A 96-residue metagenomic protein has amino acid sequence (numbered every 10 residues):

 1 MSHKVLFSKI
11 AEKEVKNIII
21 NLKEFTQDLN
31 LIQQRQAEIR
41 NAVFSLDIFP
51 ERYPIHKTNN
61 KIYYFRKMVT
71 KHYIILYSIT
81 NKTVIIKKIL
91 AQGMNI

Functional and structural regions predicted by a protein language model:
M1-E38: Arg/Lys-rich, positively charged N-terminal/basic patches that mediate binding to nucleic acids
I19, R40-V43, L90: Conserved protein kinase catalytic domain
I20-K23, E51, A91-M94: A generic structural signal for secondary-structure junctions that act as hinges or helix/strand caps at the edges
T26, R66-I74, S78-I96: Enriched for short, Lys/Arg-rich terminal
Q34, I55-N59, K88: Solvent-exposed interaction patches of small proteins and small membrane subunits
N41-V69: A short, surface-exposed loop/turn module that caps and links secondary-structure elements
